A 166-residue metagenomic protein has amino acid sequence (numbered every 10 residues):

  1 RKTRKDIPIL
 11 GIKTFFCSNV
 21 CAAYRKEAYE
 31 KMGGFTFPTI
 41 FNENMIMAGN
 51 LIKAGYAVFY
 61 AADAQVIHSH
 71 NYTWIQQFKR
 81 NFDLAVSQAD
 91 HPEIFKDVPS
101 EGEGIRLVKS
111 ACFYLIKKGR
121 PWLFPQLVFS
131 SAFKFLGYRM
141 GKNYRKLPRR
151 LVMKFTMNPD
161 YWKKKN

Functional and structural regions predicted by a protein language model:
R4-E27, P38-I40, I46, P92: A recurrent flexible, glycine/aromatic-enriched loop bordering the glycosyltransferase active site that acts as
K5-K13, K53-G55, A89-E93, D97-V98 (+1 more regions): Short C-terminal domain-edge/linker segments immediately following a structured domain
F15-Y24, G34, A89-P92, R106-K118 (+1 more regions): Short secondary-structure transition/capping segments
A22-Y24, A28-G33, P38-Q65: A short, conserved alpha-helix in the catalytic core of glycosyltransferases
V58, Q65-G137: Active-site-adjacent helix/loop segment of glycosyltransferases that harbors family-specific signature motifs
E103, L107-S110, V128-F129, F133-N166: Juxtamembrane C-terminal module of membrane proteins
